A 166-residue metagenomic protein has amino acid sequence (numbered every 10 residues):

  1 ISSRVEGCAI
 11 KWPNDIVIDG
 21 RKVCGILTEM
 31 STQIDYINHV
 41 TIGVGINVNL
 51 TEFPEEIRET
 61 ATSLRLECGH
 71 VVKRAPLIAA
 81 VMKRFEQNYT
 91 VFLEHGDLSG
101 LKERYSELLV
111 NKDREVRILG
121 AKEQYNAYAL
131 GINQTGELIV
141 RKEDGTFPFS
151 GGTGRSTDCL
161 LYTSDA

Functional and structural regions predicted by a protein language model:
I1-N38, T60-T62, L66-A79, K83-E94: Contiguous, small/hydrophobic- and glycine-enriched helical/loop subdomains that border and often "cap" functional
L50-I57: Cytochrome P450 core scaffold surrounding the K-helix E-X-X-R motif and the conserved "meander" helix-loop region
T90-R104: Mixed-charge, Lys/Arg-rich low-complexity intrinsically disordered regions
L108-I118: Short coil-to-beta transition motif at edge beta-strands of beta-rich domains
Y125-G131: Short beta-strand-centered aromatic/proline hotspots
L138-K142: SH3/SH3-like beta-barrel fold
T146-R155: A short macromolecule-binding patch
Y162-A166: Conserved small/polar residues in nucleotide/adenosyl-binding loops
